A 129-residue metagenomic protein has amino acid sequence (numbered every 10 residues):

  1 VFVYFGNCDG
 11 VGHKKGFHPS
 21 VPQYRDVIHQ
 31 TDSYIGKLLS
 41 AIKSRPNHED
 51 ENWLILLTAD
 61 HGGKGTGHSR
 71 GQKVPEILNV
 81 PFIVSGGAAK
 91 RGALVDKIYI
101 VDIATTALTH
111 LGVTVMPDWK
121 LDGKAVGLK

Functional and structural regions predicted by a protein language model:
V1-K37: Active-site His/acidic residue clusters
V1-Y4, L54-T58, P81-V84, T106: Structural recognition of the beta-strand scaffold that forms the well-ordered cores of secreted hydrolase catalytic
G6-V11, D60-G65, G87-K90: Solvent-exposed loop/turn segments at secondary-structure junctions within structured extracellular/periplasmic domains
P22, Q30-S40, P75, D102-T106 (+1 more regions): Marks the mature luminal ectodomains of secretory-pathway proteins
V27-G71, A107: Metal-dependent active-site segment of extracytoplasmic phospho-/sulfohydrolases and closely related
E51, E76-V80, D122: Residues that flank catalytic or metal-binding motifs in active/ligand-binding sites
Q72-T114: Substrate-binding rim/cap in mid-to-C-terminal beta-strand-loop elements of soluble/periplasmic
V113-K129: Polar, surface-exposed loop/tail segments that function as active-site lids or cofactor/substrate-recognition elements
